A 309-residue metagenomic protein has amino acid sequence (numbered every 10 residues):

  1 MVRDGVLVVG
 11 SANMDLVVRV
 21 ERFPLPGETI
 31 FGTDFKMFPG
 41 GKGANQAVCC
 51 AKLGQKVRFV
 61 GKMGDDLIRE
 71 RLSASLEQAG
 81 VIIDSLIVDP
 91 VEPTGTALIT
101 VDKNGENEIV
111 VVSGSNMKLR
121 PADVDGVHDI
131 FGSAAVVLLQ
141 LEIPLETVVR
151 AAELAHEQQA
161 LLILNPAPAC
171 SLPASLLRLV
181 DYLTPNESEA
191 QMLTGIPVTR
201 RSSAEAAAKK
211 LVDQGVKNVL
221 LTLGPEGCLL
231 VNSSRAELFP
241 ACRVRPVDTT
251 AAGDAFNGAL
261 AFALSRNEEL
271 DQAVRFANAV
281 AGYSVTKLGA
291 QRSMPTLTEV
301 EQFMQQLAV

Functional and structural regions predicted by a protein language model:
M1-K62, L67-V81, P246-V247: Glycine-rich phosphate/adenosyl-contacting loop at the front of the ribokinase-like
V2-D4, C170-S175, R201-V309: Conserved phosphate-binding/catalytic region of the ribokinase-like
D34, V60-D65, D84-T94, P166-A167 (+1 more regions): Beta-strand->loop->alpha-helix junctions that form or flank phosphate-binding loops in nucleotide-handling enzymes
V48-K56, V101, A263-N267: Alpha-helix C-terminal capping segments
S85-D89, I99-V136, L141: Conserved phosphate-binding/catalytic loop of the ribokinase/pfkB sugar-kinase fold
D123, V127, A134-A206, P225-C228: Conserved beta-alpha-beta core of the PfkB/ribokinase-like small-molecule kinase fold
